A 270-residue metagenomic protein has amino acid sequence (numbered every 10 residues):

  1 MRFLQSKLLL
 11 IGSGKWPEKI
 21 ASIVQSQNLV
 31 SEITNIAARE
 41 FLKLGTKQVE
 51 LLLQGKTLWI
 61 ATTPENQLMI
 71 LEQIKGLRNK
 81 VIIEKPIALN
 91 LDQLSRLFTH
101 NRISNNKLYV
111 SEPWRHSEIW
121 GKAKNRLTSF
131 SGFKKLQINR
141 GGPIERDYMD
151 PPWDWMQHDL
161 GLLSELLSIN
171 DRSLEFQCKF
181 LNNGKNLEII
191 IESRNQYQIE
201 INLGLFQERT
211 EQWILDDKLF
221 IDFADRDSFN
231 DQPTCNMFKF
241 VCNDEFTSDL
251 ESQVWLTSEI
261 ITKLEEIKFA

Functional and structural regions predicted by a protein language model:
M1-K43, L52, A270: N-terminal Rossmann-like dinucleotide-binding module
M1-R2, L8-I11, F41-L44, G55-T62 (+2 more regions): C-terminal helix-rich "cap/oligomerization" subdomain common to oxidoreductases
P17, Q67, D159: Catalytic nucleophile loop
L44-Q54, N125: Short amphipathic alpha-helix with an adjacent loop that forms part of the alpha/beta core around
T57-P64, L68-E112: Beta-strand-loop-alpha-helix segment that lines the small-molecule cofactor/substrate pocket of alpha/beta enzymes
A88-I144: A contiguous active-site-proximal alpha/beta segment in oxidoreductase catalytic domains
G142-Q207: Rossmann-like dinucleotide-binding domain that binds NAD(P)(H)
K179-K185, I190-E251: NAD(P)-dinucleotide binding in Rossmann-like oxidoreductases
